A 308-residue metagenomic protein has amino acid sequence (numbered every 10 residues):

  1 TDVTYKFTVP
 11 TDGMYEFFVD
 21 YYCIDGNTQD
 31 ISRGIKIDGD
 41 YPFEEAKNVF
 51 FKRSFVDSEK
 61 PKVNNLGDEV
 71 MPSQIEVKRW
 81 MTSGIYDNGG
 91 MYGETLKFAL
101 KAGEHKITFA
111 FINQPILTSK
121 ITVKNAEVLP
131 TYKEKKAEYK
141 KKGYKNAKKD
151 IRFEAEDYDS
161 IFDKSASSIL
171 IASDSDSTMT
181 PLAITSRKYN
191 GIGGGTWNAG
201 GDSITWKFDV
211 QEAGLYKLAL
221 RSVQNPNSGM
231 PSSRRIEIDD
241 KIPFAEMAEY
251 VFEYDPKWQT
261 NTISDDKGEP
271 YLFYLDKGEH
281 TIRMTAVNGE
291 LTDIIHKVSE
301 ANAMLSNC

Functional and structural regions predicted by a protein language model:
T1-C308: Extracytoplasmic
